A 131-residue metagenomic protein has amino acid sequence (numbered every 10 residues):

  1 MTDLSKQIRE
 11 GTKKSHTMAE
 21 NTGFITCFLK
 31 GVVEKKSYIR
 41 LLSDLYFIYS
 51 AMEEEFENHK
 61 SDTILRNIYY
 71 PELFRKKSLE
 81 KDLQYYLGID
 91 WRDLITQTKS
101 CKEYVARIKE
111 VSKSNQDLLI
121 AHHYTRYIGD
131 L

Functional and structural regions predicted by a protein language model:
M1-L131: Metal- and O2-centered redox machinery and metal/ROS homeostasis
